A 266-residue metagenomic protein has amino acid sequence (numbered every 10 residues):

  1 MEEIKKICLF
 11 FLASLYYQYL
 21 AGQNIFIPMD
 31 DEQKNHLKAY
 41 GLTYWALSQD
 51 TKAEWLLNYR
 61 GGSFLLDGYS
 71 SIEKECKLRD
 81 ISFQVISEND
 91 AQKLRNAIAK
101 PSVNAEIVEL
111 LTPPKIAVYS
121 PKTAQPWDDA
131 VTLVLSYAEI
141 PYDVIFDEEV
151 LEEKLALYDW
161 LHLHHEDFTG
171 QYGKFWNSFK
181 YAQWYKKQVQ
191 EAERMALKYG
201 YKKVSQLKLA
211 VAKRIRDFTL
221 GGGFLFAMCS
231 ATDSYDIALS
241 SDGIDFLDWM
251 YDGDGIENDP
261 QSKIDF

Functional and structural regions predicted by a protein language model:
M1-K6: Positively charged n-region of N-terminal signal peptides that target proteins for export
F10, L20-A21: Cleavable N-terminal signal peptides
A21-D129, A138: Hydrophobic targeting/anchoring helices
I25, D30-K34, F64-L65, Y69-K74 (+1 more regions): Helical hinge/lid and interdomain linker segments adjacent to catalytic or ligand-binding clefts that mediate domain
L47-T51, S120, H165, G222-G223 (+1 more regions): Sec/Tat-exported extracytoplasmic proteins
A53-Y59, I145-E148, D248-D252: Surface-exposed patches in mature extracellular/periplasmic domains of secreted proteins
M228-F266: An acidic, glycine-rich "communication" segment
